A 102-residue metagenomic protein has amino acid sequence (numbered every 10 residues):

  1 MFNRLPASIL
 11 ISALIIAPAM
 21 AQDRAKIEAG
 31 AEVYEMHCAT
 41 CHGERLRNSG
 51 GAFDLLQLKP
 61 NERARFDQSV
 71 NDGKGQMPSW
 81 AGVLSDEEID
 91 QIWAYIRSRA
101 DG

Functional and structural regions predicted by a protein language model:
M1-L5: Positively charged n-region of N-terminal signal peptides that target proteins for export
P6-A17: Bacterial N-terminal signal peptides
I27, V33-E35, L84, D101-G102: Short sequence/structural segments immediately N-terminal
I27-A31, G43-K74: Gly/Gly-Pro-rich "capping" loops immediately C-terminal to redox-active cysteine motifs in periplasmic/lumenal
C38-C41: Short cysteine clusters
V70, G82-G102: C-terminal capping alpha-helices of c-type cytochrome domains
